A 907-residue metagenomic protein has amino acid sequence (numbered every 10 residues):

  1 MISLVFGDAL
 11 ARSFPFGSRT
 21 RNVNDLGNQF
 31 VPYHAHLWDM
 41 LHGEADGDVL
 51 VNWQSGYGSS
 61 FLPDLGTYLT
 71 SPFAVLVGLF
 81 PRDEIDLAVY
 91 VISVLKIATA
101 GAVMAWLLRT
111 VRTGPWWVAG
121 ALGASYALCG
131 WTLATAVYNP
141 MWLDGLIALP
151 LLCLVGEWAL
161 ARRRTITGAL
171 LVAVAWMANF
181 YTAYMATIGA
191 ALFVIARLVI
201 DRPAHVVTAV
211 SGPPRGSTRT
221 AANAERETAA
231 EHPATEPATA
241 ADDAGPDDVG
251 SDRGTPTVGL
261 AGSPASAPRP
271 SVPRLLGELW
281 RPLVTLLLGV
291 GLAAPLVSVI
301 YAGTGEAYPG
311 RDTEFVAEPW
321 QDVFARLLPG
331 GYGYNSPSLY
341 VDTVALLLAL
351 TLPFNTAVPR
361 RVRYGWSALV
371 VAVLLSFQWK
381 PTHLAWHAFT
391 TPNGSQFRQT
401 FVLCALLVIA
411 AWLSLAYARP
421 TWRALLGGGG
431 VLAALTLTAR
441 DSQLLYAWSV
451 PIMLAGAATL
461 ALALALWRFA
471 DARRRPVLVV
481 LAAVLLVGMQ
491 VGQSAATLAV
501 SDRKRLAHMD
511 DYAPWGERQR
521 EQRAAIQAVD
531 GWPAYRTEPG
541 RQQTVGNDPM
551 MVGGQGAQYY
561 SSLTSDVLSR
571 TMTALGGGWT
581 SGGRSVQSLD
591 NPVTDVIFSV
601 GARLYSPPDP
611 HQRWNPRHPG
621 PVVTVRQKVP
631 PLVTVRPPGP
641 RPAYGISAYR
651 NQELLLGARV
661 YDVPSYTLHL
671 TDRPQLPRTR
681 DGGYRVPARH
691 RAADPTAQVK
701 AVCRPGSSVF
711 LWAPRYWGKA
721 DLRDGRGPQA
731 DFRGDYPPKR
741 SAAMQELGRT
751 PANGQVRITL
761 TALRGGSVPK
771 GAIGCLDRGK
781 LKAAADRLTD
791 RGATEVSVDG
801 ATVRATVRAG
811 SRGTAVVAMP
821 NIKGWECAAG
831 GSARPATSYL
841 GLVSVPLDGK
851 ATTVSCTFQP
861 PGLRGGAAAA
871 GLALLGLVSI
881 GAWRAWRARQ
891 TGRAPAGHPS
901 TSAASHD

Functional and structural regions predicted by a protein language model:
S3-M104, A124, C129-I147, A317-R326 (+1 more regions): Membrane-interface coil-to-helix junctions
Q29, P213, E278-G365, A372-V373 (+1 more regions): Periplasmic/ER-lumenal interhelical loops and adjacent helix-loop junctions in multi-pass membrane proteins
F30, R680-D907: Active-site-proximal, structured, solvent-exposed surfaces of multi-pass membrane proteins that position macromolecular
I97-V111, W116-D201, E278-I300: Membrane-embedded helix bundles of polyisoprenyl
G114-A121, E157-W158, R163-G168, E278 (+5 more regions): Membrane-interfacial loop-to-transmembrane alpha-helix junctions, especially the N-terminal start
W158, A186-L286, L460-A465: Perimembrane helix-loop-helix junctions
A368, A372-V373, T390, Q396-W515 (+3 more regions): Contiguous transmembrane helix-bundle modules in multi-pass membrane proteins
G492-R505, Q527-D595, P637-Y649, P728-F732 (+1 more regions): Extracytoplasmic/lumenal acceptor-recognition loop(s) of multi-pass membrane glycoenzymes
